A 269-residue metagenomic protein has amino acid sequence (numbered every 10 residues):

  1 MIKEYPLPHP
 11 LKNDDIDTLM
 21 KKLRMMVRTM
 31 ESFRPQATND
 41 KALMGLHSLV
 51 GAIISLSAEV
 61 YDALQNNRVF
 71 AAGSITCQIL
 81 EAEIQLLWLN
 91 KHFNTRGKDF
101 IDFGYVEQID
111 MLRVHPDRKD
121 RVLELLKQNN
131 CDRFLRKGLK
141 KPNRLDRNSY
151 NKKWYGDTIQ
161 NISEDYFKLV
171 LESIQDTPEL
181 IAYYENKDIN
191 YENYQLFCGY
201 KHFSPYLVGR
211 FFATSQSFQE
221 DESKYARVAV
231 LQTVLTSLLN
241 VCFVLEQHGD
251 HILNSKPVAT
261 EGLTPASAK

Functional and structural regions predicted by a protein language model:
M1-K41, F103-K269: Secondary-shell segments that build the walls of catalytic and ion/ligand-binding clefts
M26-L89: Long, hydrophobic/aromatic-enriched structural stretches that serve as scaffold segments
N90-N94: Predominantly late transmembrane helices and immediately cytosolic-facing juxtamembrane segments
